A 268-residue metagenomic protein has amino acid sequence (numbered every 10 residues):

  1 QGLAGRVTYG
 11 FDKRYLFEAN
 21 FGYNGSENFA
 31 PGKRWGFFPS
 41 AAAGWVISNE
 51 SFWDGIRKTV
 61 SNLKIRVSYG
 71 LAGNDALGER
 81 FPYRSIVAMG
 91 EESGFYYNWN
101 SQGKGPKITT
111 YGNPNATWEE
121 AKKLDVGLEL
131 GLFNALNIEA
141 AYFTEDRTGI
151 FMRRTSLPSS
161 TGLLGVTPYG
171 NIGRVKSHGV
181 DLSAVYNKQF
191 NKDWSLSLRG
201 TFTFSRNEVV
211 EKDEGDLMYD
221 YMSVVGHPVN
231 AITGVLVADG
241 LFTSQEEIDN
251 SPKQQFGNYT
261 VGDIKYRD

Functional and structural regions predicted by a protein language model:
Q1, T260-D268: Short, intrinsically disordered, charge-balanced linker/junction segments flanking boundaries in proteins
Q1-L236: Extracellular/periplasmic, surface-exposed regions of secreted and cell-surface proteins
V235-L236, L241-T243: C-terminal segments of large proteins
T243-Q245, D268: Alpha-helix N-cap recognition
Q245-E247, Q254: Core catalytic ATP-binding domain of two-component histidine kinases
N250-P252, D268: Acidic, glycine-anchored loop motifs typical of Ca2+
